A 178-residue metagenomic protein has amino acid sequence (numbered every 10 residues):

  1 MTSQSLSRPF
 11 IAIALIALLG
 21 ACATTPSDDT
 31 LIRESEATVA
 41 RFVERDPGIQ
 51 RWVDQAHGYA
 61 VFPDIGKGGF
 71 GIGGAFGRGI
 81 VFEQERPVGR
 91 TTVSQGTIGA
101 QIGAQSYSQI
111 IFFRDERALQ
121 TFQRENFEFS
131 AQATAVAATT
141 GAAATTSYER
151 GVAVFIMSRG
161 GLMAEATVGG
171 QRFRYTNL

Functional and structural regions predicted by a protein language model:
T2-I11: Bacterial N-terminal signal peptides that target proteins for export
L18-A21: C-terminal motif of bacterial Sec signal peptides marking the signal peptidase cleavage site
A23-L178: Small-residue-enriched, tightly packed secondary-structure blocks
